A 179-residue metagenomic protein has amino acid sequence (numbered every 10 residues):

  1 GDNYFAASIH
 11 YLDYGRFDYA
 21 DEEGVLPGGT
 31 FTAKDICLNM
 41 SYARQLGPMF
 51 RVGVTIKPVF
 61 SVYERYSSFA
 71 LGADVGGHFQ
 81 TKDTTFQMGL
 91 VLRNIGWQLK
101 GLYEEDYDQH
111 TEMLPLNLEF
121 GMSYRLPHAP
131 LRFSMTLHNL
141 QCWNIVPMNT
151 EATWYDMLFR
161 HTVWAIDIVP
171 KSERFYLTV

Functional and structural regions predicted by a protein language model:
G1-V179: Subset of outer-membrane beta-barrel
